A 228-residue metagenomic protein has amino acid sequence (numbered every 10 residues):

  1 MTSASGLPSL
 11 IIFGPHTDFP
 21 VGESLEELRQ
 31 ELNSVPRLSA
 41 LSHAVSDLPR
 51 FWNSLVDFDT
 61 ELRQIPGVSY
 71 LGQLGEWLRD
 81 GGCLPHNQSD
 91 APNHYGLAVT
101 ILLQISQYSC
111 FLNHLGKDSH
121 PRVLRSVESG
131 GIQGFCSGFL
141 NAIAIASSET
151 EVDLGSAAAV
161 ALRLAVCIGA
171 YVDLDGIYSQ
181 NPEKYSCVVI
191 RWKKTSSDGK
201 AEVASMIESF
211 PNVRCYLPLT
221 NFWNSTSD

Functional and structural regions predicted by a protein language model:
T2-Q133: Helix-rich "cap/lid" substructures immediately adjacent to catalytic or cofactor-binding pockets
D18, L140, T195: Surface-exposed, flexible loop/turn segments at secondary-structure boundaries
E23-S24, I143-S147: Short acidic, glycine/serine/threonine-rich loops at helix termini
D118, I145-D228: Alpha/beta catalytic cores of group-transfer enzymes, especially the acyltransferase/condensing modules of polyketide
I132, C136, G169-V172: A short, hydrophobic secondary-structure junction motif
G134-A144: Glycine-rich nucleophile elbow surrounding the catalytic serine of serine-hydrolase chemistry
